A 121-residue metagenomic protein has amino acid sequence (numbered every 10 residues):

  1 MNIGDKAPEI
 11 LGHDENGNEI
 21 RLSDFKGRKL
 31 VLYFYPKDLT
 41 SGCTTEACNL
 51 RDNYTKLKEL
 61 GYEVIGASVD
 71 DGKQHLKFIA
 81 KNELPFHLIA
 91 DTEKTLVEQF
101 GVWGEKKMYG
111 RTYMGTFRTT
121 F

Functional and structural regions predicted by a protein language model:
M1-F121: Chalcogenol-based redox active-site neighborhoods
